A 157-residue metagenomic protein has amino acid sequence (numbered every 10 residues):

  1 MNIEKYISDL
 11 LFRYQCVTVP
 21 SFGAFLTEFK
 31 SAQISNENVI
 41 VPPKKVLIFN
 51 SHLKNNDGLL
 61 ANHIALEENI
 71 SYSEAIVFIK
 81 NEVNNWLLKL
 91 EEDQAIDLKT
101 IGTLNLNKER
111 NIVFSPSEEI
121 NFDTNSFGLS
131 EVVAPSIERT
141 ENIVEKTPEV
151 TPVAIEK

Functional and structural regions predicted by a protein language model:
M1-P152: Cytosolic/nucleoplasmic/matrix-facing N-terminal domains/tails of membrane-anchored or organelle-targeted proteins
E156-K157: C-terminal single-pass membrane-anchor helix
